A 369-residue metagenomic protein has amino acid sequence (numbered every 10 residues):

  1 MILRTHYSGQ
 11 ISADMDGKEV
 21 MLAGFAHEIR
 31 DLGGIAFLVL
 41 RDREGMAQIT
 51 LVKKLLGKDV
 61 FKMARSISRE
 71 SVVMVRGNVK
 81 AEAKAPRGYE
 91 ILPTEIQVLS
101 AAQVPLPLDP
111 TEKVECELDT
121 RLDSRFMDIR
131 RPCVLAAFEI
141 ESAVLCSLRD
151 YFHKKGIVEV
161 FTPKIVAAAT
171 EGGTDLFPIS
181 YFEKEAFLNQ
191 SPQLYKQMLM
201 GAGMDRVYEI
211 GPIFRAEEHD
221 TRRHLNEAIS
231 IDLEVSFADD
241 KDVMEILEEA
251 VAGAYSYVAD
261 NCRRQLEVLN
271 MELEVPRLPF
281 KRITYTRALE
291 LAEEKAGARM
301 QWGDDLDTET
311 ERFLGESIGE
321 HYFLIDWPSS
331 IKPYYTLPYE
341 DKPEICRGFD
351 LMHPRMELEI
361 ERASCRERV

Functional and structural regions predicted by a protein language model:
I2-S236: Class II aminoacyl-tRNA synthetase-like tRNA-binding/catalytic domains
F138-S142, C146, F237, K241 (+3 more regions): Short amphipathic alpha-helical segments with heptad-repeat character
V160, A259-R263, R299-W302: Acidic/polar loop patches that form or flank catalytic/metal-binding clefts of enzymes that bind anionic ligands
F161, L266-V268, L324: Cytochrome P450 heme-thiolate monooxygenase catalytic core
D175-D242, I246-G253, L278-R366: A translation/RNA-centric and nucleic-acid-associated enzymatic feature enriched in Class II aminoacyl-tRNA synthetases
G253-E267: Flexible helix-coil linker/hinge segments at domain or subdomain boundaries
Q265-L278: Short, highly charged C-terminal tails/helix-capping segments
V369: Cysteine-cluster motifs in flexible loop/terminal segments that predominantly coordinate metals
